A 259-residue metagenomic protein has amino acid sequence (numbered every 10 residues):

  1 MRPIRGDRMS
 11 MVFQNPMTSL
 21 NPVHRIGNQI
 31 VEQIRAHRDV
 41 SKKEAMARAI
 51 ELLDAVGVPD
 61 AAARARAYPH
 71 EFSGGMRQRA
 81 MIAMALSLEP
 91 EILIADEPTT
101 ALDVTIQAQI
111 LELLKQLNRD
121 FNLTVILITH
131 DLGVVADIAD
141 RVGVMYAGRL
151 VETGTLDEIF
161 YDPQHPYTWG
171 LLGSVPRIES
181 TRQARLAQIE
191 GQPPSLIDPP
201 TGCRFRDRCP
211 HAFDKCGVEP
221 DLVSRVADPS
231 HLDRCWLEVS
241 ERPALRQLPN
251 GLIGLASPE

Functional and structural regions predicted by a protein language model:
M1, N28-E44, D54-V58, G154: ABC-type ATPase nucleotide-binding domains, specifically the catalytic core motifs of the NBD
M1-S10, N28, A36, E158-P163 (+1 more regions): ABC ATPase NBD coupling module
D39, K43-V58, A65-R66, Y161 (+1 more regions): ABC ATPase nucleotide-binding domain helical subdomain, centered on the C-loop/LSGGQ "ABC signature"
P59-A63, T153-E259: Short catalytic/signature loops enriched in Gly
A67-F72, M76: Conserved ABC ATPase signature
S87-E91: A short, proline-enriched helix->beta-strand linker immediately N-terminal to the Walker B motif in ABC-type P-loop
I92-A184: P-loop NTP-binding/switch modules centered on Walker-like glycine-rich loops
